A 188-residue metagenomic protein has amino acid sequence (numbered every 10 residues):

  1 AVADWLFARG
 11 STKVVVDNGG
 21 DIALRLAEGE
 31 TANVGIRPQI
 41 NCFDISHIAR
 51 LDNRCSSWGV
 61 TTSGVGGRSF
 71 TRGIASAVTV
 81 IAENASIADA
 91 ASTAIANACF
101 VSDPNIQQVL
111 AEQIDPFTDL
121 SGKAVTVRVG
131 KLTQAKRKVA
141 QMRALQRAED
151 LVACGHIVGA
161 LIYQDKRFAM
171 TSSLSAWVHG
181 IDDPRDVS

Functional and structural regions predicted by a protein language model:
A1-L51: A generic, well-ordered mixed alpha/beta core segment in the N-terminal half of proteins
G35-R37, N41-S188: A structural signal for small-residue-enriched, beta-sheet-centric alpha/beta enzyme cores and oligomeric scaffold folds
